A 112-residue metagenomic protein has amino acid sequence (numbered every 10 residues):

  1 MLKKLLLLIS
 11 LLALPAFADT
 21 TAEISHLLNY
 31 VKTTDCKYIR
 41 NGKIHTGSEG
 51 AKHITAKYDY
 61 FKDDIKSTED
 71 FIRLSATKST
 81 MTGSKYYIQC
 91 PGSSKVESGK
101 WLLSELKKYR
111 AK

Functional and structural regions predicted by a protein language model:
K4-L14: Sec-dependent N-terminal signal peptides
A18-K57: N-terminal secretory signal peptides
G42-K112: Compact alpha-helical subdomains of small soluble proteins
